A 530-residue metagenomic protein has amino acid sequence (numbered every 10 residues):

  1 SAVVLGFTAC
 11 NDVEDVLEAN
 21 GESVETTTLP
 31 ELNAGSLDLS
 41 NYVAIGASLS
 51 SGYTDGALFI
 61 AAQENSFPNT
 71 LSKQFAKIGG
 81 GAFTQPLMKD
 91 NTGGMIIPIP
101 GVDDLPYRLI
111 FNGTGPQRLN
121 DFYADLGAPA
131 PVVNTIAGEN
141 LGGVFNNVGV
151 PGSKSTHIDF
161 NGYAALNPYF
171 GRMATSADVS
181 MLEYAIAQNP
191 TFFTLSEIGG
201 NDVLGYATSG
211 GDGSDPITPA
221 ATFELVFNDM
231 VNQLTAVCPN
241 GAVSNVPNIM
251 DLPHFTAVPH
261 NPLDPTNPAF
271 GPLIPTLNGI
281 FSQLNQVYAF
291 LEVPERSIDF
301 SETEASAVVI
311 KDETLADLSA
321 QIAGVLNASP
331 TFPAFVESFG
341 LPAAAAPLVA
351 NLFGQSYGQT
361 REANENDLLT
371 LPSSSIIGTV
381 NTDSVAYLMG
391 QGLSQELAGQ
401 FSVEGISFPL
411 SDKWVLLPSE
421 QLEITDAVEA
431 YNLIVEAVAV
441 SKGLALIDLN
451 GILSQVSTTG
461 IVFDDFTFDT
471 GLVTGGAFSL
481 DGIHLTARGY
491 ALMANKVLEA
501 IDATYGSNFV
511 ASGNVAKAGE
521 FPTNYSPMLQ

Functional and structural regions predicted by a protein language model:
L5-L37, S507-L529: Bacterial Sec-dependent N-terminal signal peptides
S40-G56: Catalytic nucleophile-elbow at a beta strand-turn-alpha helix junction centered on a G-D-S/GDSL motif, marking
I45-S48, S196-G200, A207-T208, S244-N248 (+2 more regions): Active-site-proximal beta-strand/loop segments in catalytic clefts of secreted hydrolases
L58-L225, D229, M250, F255 (+8 more regions): Conserved SGNH/GDSL esterase-like catalytic core that processes O-acyl groups on lipids and polysaccharides
N65, N69, K73, E183 (+6 more regions): Solvent-exposed, polar/charged alpha-helical surfaces in well-ordered, non-transmembrane soluble domains, broadly
L71, T191, G471-P522: Histidine-centered active-site loop/cap adjacent to the catalytic His in serine esterases/O-acetyl transfer systems
A187-Q188, V226-V243, A427-I447: A structural motif corresponding to the C-terminal end of an alpha-helix and its immediate exit/capping segment
P253-S441, L449-V473: Acidic, Ser/Thr/Gly/Pro-rich low-complexity segments that form flexible
